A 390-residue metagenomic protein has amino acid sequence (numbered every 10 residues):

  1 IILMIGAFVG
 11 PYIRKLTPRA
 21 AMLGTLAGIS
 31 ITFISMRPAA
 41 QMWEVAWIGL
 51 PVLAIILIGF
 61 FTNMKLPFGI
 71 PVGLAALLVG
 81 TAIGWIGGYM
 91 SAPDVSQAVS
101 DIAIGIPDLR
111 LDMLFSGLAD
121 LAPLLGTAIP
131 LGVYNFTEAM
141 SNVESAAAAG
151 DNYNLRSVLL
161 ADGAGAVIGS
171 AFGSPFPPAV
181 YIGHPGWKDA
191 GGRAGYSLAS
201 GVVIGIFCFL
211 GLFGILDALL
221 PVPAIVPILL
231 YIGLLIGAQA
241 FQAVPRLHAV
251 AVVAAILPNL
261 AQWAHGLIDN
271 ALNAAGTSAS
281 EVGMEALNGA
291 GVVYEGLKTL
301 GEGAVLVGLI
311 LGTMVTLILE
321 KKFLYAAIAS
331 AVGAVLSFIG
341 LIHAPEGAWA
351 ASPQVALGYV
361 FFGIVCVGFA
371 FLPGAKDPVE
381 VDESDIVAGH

Functional and structural regions predicted by a protein language model:
I1, F8-V9, D112-A119, P123-F136 (+3 more regions): Alpha-helical transmembrane segments of multi-pass small-molecule/ion transporters
I1-G87, F207-P353: Membrane-embedded alpha-helical modules
I29, L77-L78, L131-E138, L159-V167 (+5 more regions): Transmembrane helix-bundle signature of multi-pass membrane transporters/permeases
M64-A75, I106, R110, F115 (+4 more regions): Hydrophobic, small-residue-rich membrane helices and short re-entrant helix-turn-helix hairpins that build
P71, G84-M90, D101-N142, L297-L311 (+1 more regions): Hydrophobic, membrane-embedded alpha-helices of multi-pass small-molecule transporters
A92-M113, A271-T299, P345-S352, G368-H390: Intrinsically disordered, low-complexity non-transmembrane regions of multi-pass membrane transporters
L121-A194: Membrane-embedded helical hairpins/re-entrant loop segments and their flanking transmembrane helices within multi-pass
G165, G169-I225, I232: Long, well-ordered mid-to-C-terminal structural blocks that present hydrophobic/aromatic surfaces
